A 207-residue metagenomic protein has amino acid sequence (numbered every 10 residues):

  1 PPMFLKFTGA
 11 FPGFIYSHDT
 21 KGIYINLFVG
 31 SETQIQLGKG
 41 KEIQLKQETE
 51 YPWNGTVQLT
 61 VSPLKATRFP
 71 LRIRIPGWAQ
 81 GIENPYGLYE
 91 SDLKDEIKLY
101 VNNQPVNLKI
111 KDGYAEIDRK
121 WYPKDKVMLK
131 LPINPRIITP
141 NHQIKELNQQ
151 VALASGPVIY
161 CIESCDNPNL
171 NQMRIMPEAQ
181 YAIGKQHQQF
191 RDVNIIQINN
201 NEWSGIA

Functional and structural regions predicted by a protein language model:
P1-S62, E83-V101, V106, I110 (+4 more regions): C-terminal beta-rich recognition modules with glycine/proline-rich loops and embedded aromatic residues
T67, P123-D125: A glycine-anchored, Pro-Gly-centered beta-turn/N-cap motif
T67-E90: Surface-exposed beta-strand/loop patches in extracellular or lumenal glycoproteins
I75-G77, W121, I133: A short beta-strand motif that forms part of the nucleic acid-binding face of small beta-barrel RNA-binding folds
